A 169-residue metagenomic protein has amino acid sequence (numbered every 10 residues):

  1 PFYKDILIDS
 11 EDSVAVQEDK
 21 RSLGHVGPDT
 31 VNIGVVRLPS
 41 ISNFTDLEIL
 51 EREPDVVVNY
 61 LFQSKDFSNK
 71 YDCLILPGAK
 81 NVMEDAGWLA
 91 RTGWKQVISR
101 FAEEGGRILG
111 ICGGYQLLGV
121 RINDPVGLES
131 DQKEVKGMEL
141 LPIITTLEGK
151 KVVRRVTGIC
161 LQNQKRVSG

Functional and structural regions predicted by a protein language model:
P1-N59, S64-D72, P125, L140-G169: C-terminal lobe/tail of nucleotide-utilizing enzymes
N32-G113, L117-V120: Phosphate-binding active sites in nucleotide-utilizing proteins
A79-G169: Cysteine-nucleophile active-site neighborhood
